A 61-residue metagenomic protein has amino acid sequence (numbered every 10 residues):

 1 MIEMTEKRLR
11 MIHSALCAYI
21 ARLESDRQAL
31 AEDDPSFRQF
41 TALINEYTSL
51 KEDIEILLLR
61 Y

Functional and structural regions predicted by a protein language model:
M1-E6: Short, low-complexity cationic-aromatic patches
K7, S14-Y61: Short, charge-rich amphipathic interface segments used for partner binding and complex assembly
